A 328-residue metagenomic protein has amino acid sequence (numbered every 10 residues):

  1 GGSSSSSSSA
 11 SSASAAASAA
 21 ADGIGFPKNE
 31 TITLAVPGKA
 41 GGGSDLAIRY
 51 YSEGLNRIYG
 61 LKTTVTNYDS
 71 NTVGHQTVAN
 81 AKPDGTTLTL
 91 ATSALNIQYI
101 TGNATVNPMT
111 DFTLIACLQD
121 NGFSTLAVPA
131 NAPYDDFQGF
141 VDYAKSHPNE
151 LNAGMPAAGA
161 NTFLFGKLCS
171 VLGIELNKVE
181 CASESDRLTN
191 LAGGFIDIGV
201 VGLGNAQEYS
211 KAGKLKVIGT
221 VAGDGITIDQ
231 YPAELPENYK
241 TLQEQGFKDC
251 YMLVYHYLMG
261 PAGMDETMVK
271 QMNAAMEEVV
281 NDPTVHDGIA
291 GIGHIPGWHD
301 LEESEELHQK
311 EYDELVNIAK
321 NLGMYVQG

Functional and structural regions predicted by a protein language model:
G1-G23: Short, low-complexity, disordered segments immediately C-terminal to signal peptides in bacterial exported proteins
A16-D111, N161, I174-D197, P296-H299 (+1 more regions): N-terminal (or domain-start) structured segment
F26-E30, L55-I58, N80-T86, I100-D186 (+2 more regions): Hinge/capping helix and adjacent helix->loop/strand transition within the periplasmic-binding protein
G43-A47, Y51, N71-G74, S93 (+10 more regions): Stable alpha-helical elements in mature extracytoplasmic
T92-S93, A130, G202-G204, V221-A222 (+1 more regions): Short secondary-structure boundary segments
E150, M155-A157, N161-P236: Ligand-binding pocket segment of bilobal, Venus flytrap-like solute-binding proteins
Q207-N281, K310-D313: C-terminal lobe and pocket-closing loops of periplasmic/extracytoplasmic Venus-flytrap solute-binding proteins
A290-E306: Surface-exposed aromatic
